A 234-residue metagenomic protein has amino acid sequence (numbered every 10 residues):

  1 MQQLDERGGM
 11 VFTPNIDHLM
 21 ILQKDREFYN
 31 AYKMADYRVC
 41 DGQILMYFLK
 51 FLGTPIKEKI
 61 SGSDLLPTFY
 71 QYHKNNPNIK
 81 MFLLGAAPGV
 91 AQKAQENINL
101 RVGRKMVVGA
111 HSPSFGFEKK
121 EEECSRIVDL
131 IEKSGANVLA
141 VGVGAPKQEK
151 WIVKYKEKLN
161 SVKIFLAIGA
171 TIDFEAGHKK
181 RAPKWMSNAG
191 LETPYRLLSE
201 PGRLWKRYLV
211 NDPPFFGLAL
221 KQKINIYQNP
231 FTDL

Functional and structural regions predicted by a protein language model:
M1-D64: N-terminal nucleotide/polyanion-binding subdomain common to many enzyme families
G8, P77-I79, N160-I164: A short helix->loop->beta-strand "cap" motif at the edges of active sites that frequently abuts
I44-L49, R181-L234: A transmembrane-helix-recognition feature enriched in membrane-embedded lipid enzymes and envelope glyco-/phospholipid
L45-Y47, K147, T171-A176: Short gly/pro/ser/thr-enriched loop/turn and capping motifs at secondary-structure boundaries
K50-S134: Conserved beta-alpha
Q95, E149-K158: Short Gly/Thr/Asp-enriched flexible loops that form oxyanion-binding sites at enzyme active sites
S112-E118, S161-S199: Short, flexible loop segments at boundaries between secondary-structure elements
I131, G135-A140, A145: Proline-aspartate-enriched helix->loop->beta-strand connector
